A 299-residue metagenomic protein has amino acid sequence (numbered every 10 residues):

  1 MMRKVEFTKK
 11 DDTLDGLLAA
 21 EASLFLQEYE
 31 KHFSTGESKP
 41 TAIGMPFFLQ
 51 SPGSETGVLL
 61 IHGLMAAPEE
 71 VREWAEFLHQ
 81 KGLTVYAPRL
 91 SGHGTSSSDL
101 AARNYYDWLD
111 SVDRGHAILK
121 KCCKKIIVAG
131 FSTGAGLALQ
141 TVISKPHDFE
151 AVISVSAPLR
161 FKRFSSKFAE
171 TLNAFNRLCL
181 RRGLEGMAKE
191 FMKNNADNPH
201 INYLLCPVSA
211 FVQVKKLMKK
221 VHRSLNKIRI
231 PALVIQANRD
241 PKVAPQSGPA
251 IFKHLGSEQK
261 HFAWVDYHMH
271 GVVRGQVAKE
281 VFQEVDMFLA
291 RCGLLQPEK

Functional and structural regions predicted by a protein language model:
S38-S96: Short, surface-exposed "cap/lid" segments of acyl-processing enzymes
A42-G44, P207-L225: Active-site nucleophile elbow and catalytic-triad environment of alpha/beta-hydrolase enzymes
W74, I230, A244-K253, W264: Short alpha-helix in the alpha/beta-hydrolase fold that links the catalytic acid
T95-I127: Catalytic nucleophile-loop/oxyanion-hole region of alpha/beta-hydrolase and closely related hydrolase-like folds
S98, H268-E280: Catalytic histidine-centered segment of alpha/beta-hydrolase-like enzymes
G130-G134, A138: Gly/Ala-rich beta-loop-alpha elbow adjacent to hydrolase catalytic centers
I153-F164: Active-site nucleophile loop of the alpha/beta-hydrolase fold
I228, V234-Q236, D240: Short beta-strand/loop motif that positions the catalytic acidic residue of the alpha/beta-hydrolase fold
